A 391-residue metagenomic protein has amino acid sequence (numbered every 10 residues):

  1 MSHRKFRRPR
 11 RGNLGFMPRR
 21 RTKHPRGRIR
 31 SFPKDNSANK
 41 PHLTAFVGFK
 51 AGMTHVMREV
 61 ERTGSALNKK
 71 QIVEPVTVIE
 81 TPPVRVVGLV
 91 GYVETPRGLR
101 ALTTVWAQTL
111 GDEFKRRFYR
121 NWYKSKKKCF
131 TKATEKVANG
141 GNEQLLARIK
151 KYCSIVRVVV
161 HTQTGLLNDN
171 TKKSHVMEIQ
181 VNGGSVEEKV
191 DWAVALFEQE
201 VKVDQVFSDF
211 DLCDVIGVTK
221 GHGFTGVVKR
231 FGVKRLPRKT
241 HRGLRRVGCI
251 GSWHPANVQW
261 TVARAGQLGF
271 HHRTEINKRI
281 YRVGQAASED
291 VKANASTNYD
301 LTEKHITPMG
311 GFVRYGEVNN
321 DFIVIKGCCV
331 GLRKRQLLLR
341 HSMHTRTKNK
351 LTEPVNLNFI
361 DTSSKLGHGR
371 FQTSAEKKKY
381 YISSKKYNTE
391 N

Functional and structural regions predicted by a protein language model:
M1-N391: Extended basic (Lys/Arg/His-rich) segments that typically form rRNA-contacting surfaces in ribosomal proteins
